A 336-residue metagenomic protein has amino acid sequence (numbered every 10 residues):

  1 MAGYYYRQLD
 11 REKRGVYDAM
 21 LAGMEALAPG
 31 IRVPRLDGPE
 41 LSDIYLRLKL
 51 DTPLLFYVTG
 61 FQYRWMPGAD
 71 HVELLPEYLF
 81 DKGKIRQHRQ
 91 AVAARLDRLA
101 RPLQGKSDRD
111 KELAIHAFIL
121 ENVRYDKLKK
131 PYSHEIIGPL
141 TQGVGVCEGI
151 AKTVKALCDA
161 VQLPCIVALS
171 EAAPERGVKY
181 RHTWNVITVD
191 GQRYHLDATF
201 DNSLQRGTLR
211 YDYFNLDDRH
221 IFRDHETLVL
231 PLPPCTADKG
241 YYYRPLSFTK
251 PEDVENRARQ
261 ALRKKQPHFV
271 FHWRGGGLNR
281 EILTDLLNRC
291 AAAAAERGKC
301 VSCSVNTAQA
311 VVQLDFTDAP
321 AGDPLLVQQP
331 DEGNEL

Functional and structural regions predicted by a protein language model:
M1-R95, L262-R263, V270-F271, G277-L336: Linear, non-domain "peripheral" regions
V16, M20, T141-G145, P174: Alpha-helix capping and helix-loop boundary segments enriched in small/acidic/polar residues
Y78-P139: Secondary-structure boundary elements
R109-L113, E148, Y194: Short, solvent-exposed positions on alpha-helices
I136-I150: A short, highly charged nucleic-acid-interacting micro-segment common to nuclease and nuclease-linked defense proteins
G149-H220: Hydrophobic/aromatic-rich core segments of domains that either
Y213-V301: Metal-dependent nuclease catalytic core centered on acidic motifs
